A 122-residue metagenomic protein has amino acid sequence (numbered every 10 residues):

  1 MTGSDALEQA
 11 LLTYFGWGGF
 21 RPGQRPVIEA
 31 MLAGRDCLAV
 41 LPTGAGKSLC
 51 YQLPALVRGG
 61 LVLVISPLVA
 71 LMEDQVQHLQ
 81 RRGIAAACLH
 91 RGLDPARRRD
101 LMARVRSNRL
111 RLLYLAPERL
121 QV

Functional and structural regions predicted by a protein language model:
M1-T2, L113: Intrinsically disordered, low-complexity N-terminal extensions of nucleic-acid-metabolism proteins
T2-D5, M72: Serine/threonine-rich low-complexity intrinsically disordered regions
S4-P22: Dynamic helix-loop-helix/coil hinge segments at AAA+ ATPase domain boundaries and subdomain interfaces
G19-V122: Conserved P-loop/Walker A NTP-binding site and adjacent catalytic elements of P-loop NTPases
